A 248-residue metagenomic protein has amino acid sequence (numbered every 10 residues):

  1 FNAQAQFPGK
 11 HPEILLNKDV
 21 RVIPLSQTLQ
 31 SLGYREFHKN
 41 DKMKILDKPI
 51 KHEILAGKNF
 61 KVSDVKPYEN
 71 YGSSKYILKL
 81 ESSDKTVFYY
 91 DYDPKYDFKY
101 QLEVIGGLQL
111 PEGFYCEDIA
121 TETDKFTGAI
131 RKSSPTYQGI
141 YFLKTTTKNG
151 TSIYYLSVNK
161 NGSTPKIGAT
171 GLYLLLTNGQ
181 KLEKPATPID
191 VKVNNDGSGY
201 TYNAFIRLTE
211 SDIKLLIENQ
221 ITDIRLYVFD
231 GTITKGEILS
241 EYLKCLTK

Functional and structural regions predicted by a protein language model:
F1-P12: Bacterial Sec-dependent N-terminal signal peptides
L15-K44: N-terminal targeting signals for Sec/Tat export/insertion, comprising classic cleavable signal peptides
M43-Y68: Conserved beta-strand/loop element in small beta-rich adapter and peptidoglycan-binding domains
P67-E81: Short aromatic-glycine-enriched beta-strand elements
S83-G113: Boundary regions of SH3-family modules and the immediately adjacent low-complexity/disordered segments in eukaryotic
L110-I167: An ectodomain-focused feature that recognizes extracytoplasmic/extracellular
G168-P185: Extended low-complexity, serine/threonine- and proline-enriched intrinsically disordered segments
Q180-K248: Internal interaction segment
